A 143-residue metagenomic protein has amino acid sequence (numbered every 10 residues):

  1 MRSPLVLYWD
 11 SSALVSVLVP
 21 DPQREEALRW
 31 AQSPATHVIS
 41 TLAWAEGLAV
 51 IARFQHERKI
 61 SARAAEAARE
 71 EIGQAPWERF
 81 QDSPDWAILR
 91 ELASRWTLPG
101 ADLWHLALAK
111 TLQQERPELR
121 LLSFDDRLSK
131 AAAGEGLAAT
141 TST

Functional and structural regions predicted by a protein language model:
M1-A43, F54-A67: Short, well-structured N-terminal submotif of metal-dependent ribonuclease cores
M1-V6, W44, A107, T111-T143: Acidic, PIN/NYN-like endoribonuclease modules and their adjacent C-terminal/linker elements
I39-A45, G100-W104: Aromatic- and histidine-enriched alpha-helix N-cap/loop-to-helix transition segments that scaffold the rims
L42-S94: Active-site-proximal, substrate-binding regions of enzyme catalytic domains and RNA-binding/basic surfaces
W77-R127: Active-site neighborhoods of divalent-metal-dependent phosphate/nucleic-acid chemistry enzymes
